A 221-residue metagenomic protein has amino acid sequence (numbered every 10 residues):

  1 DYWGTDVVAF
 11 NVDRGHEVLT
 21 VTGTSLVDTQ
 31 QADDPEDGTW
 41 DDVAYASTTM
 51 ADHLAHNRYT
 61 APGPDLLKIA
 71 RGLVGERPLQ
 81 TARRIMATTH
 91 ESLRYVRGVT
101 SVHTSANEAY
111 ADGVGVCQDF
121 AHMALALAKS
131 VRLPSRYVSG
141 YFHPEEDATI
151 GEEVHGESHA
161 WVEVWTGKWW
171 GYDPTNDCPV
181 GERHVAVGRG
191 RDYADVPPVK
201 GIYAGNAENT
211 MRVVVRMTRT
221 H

Functional and structural regions predicted by a protein language model:
D1-E36: Intrinsically disordered, low-complexity N-terminal segments that are enriched in acidic
Y2-V7, T49, S105, E182: Residue-level signal for pocket-adjacent positions within structured domains
F10-D13, W40-D41, Y172-T175: Intrinsically disordered, low-complexity boundary segments flanking structured domains
L19-G23, V162, V213: Hydrophobic residues positioned within well-ordered beta-strands of beta-sheet architectures
V27-Q31, P35-D37, D42-G115, M123 (+3 more regions): Secondary-structure boundary elements
A87, D119-A207: Hydrophobic/aromatic-rich core segments of domains that either
